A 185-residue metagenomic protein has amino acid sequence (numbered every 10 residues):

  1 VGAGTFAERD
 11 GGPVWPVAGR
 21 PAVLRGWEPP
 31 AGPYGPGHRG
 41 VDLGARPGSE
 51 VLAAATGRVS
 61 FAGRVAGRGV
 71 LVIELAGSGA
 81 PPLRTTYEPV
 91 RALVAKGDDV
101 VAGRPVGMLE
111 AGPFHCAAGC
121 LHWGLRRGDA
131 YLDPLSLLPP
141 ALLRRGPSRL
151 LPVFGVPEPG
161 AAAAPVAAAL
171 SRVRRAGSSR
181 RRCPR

Functional and structural regions predicted by a protein language model:
F6-A18, G44, A95-V101, G119-R185: Acidic, glycine-rich catalytic/binding loops that coordinate metals and/or anionic ligands
G19, G37-R39, P47, A55 (+4 more regions): Envelope-exposed proteins and targeting segments
A22-A54: Short glycine/threonine/proline-enriched tight-turn/helix- or strand-capping micro-motif at secondary-structure
G26, A62-G63, L109-G112: Residue-level recognition of beta-strand microenvironments
V41-G44, V70-G77, G124: Short, acidic/hydrophobic/Gly-rich beta-strand patch recurrent on exposed beta strands that often constitutes part
E50-V59, L93-L109: Short, well-structured beta-strand-loop connectors
A53-R91: Zn2+-dependent peptidoglycan hydrolase active-site motif and core
V70-I73, V100-H115, L121-H122: Short hydrophobic beta/alpha edge segments that flank linear recognition/processing sites
